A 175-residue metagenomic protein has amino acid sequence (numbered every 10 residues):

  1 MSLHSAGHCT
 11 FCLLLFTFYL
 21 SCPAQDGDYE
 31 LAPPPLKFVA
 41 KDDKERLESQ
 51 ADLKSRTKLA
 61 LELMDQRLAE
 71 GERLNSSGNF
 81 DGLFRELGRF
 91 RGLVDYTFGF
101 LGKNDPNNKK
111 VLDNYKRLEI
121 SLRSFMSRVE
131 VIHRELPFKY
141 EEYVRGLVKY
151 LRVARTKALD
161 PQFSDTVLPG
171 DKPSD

Functional and structural regions predicted by a protein language model:
M1-T10: Bacterial N-terminal signal peptides that target proteins for export
S2, C22-P23: N-terminal start-of-domain structural block
C9-S21: Bacterial N-terminal signal peptides
A24-D175: Long, charged/polar, soluble alpha-helical segments
